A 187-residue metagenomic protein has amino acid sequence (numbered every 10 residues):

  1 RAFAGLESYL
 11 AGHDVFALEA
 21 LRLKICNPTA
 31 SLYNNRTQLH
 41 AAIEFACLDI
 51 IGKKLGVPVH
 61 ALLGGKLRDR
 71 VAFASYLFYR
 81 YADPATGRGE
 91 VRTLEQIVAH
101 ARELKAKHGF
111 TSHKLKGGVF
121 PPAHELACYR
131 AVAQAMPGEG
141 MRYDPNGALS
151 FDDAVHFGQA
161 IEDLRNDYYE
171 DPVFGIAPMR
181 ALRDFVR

Functional and structural regions predicted by a protein language model:
R1-L55: Metal- or metallocofactor-binding catalytic centers and their adjacent structured scaffolds across diverse enzyme
L6, I43, G56, H113 (+2 more regions): Conserved, mostly hydrophobic/aromatic
Y33, V71-V98, G117-G118, D144-F151: Active-site mouth loops of central-metabolism enzymes
A46-P84: Glycine-rich, aromatic-flanked loop segments that form ligand/cofactor-binding clefts across common enzyme folds
D49, A61, R102, R130 (+1 more regions): Active-site phosphate/pyrophosphate- and oxyanion-stabilizing loops and adjacent acidic/basic residues in soluble
P58-L63, I97-L104: Short, charged beta->alpha transition segments
H100-K116: Catalytic domains of carbohydrate-active enzymes, especially glycoside hydrolases
G117-R187: Catalytic core of soluble alpha/beta enzymes
